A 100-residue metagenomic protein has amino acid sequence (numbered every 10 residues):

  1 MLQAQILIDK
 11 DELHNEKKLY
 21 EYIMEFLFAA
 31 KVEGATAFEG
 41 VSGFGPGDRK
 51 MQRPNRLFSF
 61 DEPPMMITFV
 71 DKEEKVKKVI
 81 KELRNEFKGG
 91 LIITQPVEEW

Functional and structural regions predicted by a protein language model:
M1-W100: Positively charged, small/polar-rich N-terminal and surface patches that mediate targeting and assembly and bind
